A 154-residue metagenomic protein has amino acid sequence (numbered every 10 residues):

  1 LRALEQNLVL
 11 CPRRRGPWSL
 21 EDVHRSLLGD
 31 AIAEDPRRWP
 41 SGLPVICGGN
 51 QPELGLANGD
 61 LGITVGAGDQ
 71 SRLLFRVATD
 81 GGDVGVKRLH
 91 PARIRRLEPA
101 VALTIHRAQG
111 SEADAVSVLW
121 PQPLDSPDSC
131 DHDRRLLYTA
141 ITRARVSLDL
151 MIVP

Functional and structural regions predicted by a protein language model:
L1-I63: Conserved helicase/translocase motor-coupling segment
D60-P154: C-terminal accessory regions
